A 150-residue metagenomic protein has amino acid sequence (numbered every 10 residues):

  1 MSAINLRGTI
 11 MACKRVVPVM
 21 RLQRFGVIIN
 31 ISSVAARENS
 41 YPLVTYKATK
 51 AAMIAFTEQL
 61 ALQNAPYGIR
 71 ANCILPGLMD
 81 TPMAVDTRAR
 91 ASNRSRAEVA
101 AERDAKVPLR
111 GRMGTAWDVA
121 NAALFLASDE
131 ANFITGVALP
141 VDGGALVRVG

Functional and structural regions predicted by a protein language model:
C13, T49, T57: Active-site helix of classical SDR
P18, L62-Q63, N132: Alpha-helical segment proximal to the catalytic Tyr-Lys
S33: Residue(s) in the substrate-gating loop at a strand-loop-helix junction that position the organic substrate next
E38, A123-L124, T135-G150: Short C-terminal tail/terminal secondary-structure segment of NAD(P)H-dependent dehydrogenase/reductase domains
E38-V44, P66-Y67, G111, A116 (+1 more regions): Active-site loop immediately N-terminal to the catalytic Tyr-X3-Lys motif of short-chain dehydrogenase/reductase
A65, R70, I134-G136: Short, small/polar-rich loop/turn modules that mediate ligand/substrate recognition or access, typified
R94-D118: Catalytic Tyr-x(3-8)-Lys segment
